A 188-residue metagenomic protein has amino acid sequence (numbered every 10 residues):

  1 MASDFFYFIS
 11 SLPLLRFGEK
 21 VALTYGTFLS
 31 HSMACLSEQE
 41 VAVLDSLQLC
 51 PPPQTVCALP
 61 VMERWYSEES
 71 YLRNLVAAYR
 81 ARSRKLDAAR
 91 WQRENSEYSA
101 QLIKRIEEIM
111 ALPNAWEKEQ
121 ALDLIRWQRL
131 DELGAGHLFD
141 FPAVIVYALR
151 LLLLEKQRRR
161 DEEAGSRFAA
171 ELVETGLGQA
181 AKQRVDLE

Functional and structural regions predicted by a protein language model:
M1-E188: Extended alpha-helical surfaces
